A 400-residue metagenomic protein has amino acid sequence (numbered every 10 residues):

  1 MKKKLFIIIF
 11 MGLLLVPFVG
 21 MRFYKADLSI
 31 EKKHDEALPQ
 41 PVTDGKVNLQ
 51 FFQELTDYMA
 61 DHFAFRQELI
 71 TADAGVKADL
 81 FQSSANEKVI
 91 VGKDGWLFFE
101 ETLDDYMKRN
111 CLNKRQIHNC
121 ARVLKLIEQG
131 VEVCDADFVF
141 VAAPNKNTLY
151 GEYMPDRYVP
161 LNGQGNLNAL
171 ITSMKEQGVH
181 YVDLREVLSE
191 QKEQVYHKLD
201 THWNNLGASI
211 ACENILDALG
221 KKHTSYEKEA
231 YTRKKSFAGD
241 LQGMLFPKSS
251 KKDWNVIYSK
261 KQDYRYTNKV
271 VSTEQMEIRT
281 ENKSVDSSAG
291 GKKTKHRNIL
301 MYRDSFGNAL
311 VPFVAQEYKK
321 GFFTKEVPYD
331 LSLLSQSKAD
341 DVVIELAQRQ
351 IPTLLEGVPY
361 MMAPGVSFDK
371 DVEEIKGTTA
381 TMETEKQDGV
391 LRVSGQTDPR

Functional and structural regions predicted by a protein language model:
M1-R400: Extracellular glycan-modifying ectodomains
